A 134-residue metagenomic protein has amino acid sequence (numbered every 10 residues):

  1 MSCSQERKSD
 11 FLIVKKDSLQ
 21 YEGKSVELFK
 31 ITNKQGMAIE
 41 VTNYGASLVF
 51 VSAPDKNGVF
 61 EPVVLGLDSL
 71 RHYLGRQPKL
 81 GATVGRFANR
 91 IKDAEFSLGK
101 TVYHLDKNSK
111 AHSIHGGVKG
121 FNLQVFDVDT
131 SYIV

Functional and structural regions predicted by a protein language model:
S4-V134: Surface-exposed acidic/polar loop and edge beta-strand patches at domain peripheries
